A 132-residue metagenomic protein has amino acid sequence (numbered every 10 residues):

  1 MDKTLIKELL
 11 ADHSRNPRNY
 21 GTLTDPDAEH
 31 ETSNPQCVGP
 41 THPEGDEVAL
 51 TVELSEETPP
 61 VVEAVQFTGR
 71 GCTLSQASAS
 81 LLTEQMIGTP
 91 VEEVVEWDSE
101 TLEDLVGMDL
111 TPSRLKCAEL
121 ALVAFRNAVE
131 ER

Functional and structural regions predicted by a protein language model:
M1-S33, S55-E57, V61-A64, T89-R132: C-terminal binding/interaction regions
D12, G39, A49-L50: Structured surface interface patches that mediate subunit assembly and partner/cofactor docking
S33-P43: Short Gly/Pro-enriched turn/cap motifs at secondary-structure boundaries
P43-E44, G69-Q76: Short, thiol/selenol-centered motifs that function as redox-active sites or metal-ligating centers
G45-E47, P60-V62, A77: Short connector loops at helix/strand junctions that flank enzyme active sites, especially segments positioning acidic
D46-E56: Short beta-strand elements
L74-A79, C117-L120: Catalytic-loop motifs flanking and including active-site residues across diverse enzymes
S78-T89: Alpha-helical support elements that line or immediately flank enzyme active sites and cofactor-binding pockets
